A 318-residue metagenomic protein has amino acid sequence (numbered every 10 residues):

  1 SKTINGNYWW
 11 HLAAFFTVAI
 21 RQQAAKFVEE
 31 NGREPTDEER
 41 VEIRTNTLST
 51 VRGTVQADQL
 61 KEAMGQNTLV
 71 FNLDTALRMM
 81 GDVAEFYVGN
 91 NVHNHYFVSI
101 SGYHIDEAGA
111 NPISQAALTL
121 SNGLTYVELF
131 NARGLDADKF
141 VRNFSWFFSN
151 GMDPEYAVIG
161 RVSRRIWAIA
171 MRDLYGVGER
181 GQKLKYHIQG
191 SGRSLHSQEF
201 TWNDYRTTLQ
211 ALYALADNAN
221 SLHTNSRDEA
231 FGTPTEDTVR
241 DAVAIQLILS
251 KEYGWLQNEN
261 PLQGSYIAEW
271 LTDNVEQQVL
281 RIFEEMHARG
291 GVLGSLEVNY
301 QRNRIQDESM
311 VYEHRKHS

Functional and structural regions predicted by a protein language model:
S1-N150, E155-I159, L174, G181-Q189 (+2 more regions): Catalytic alpha/beta active-site cores
K2-T17, L195-A211, D241: Thiamine diphosphate
L60-L69, I105-A110, F147-E155, Q189-T201 (+4 more regions): Short beta-alpha connecting loops at secondary-structure transitions that line or flank enzyme active sites
V88, E128-N131, L135, F148-S149 (+8 more regions): Hydrophobic alpha-helix feature that most strongly marks membrane-spanning transmembrane helices and their immediate
A117, R165-I169: Conduit-forming functional cores of very large proteins
G134, M171, T201-Q210, V311-S318: Non-catalytic terminal/interface segments that mediate subunit docking, oligomerization, and allosteric communication
K139, Y175-K185, N258-Q263, S295-E297: Short, glycine/acidic-rich hinge or "gate" loops at secondary-structure transitions that mediate conformational
R240, A244-S318: Catalytic-core signal marking the mid-to-C-terminal active-site face
